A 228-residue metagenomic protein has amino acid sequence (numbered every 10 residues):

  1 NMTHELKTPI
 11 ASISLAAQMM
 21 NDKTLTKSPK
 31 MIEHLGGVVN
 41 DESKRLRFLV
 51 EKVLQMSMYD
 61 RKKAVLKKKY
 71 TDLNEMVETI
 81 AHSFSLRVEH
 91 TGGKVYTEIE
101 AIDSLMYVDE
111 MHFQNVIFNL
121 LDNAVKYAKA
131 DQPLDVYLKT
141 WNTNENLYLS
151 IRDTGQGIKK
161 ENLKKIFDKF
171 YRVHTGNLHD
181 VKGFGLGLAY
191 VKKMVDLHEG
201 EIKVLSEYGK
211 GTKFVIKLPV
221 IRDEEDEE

Functional and structural regions predicted by a protein language model:
D41-L46: Short alpha-helical segment of the dimerization/phosphotransfer core of two-component systems
R61-L66, L105-V108: Conserved micro-motifs of the catalytic ATP-binding
K67-D72, E89, K94-S104: Conserved catalytic submotifs in the C-terminal HATPase_c
A124-V125: Short helix-loop "hinge" at the ATP-lid/N-box region of the Bergerat-fold HATPase_c
P133-E145: Short beta-strand/loop element within the Bergerat-fold HATPase_c
I158-F170: Short conserved segment of the HATPase_c
